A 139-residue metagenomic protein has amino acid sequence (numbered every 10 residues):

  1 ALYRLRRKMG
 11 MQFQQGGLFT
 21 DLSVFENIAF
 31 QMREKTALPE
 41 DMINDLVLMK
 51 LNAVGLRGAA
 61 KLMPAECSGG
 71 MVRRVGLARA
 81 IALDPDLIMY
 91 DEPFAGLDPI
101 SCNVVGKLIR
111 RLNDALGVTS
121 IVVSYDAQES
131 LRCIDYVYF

Functional and structural regions predicted by a protein language model:
A1-G10: ABC ATPase NBD coupling module
E40-A59: Conserved ABC ATPase "signature" region
L62, L83: Conserved signature/switch motifs of ABC ATPase nucleotide-binding domains
M63-C67, M71: Conserved ABC ATPase signature
I88-D91: Catalytic Walker B motif of ABC-type/P-loop ATPase nucleotide-binding domains
P99-S101: Helix N-cap at the start of a conserved alpha-helix in ABC-type nucleotide-binding domains
N103-A115: Helical segment within the ABC ATPase nucleotide-binding domain
